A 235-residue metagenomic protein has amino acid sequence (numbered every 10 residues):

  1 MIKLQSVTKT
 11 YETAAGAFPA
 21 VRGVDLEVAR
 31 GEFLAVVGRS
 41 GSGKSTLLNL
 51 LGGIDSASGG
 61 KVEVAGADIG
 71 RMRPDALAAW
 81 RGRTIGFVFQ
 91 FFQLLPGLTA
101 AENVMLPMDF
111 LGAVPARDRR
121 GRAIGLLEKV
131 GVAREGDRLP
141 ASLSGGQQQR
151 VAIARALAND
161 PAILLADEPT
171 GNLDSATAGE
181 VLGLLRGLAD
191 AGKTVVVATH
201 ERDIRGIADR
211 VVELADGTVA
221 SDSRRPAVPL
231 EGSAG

Functional and structural regions predicted by a protein language model:
M1-L214: ABC family nucleotide-binding domain
M1-T10, S221-G235: ABC-family P-loop ATPase nucleotide-binding domain
V211-R224: H-loop (His-switch) and adjacent beta-strand-loop-beta switch element of ABC-type ATPase nucleotide-binding domains
